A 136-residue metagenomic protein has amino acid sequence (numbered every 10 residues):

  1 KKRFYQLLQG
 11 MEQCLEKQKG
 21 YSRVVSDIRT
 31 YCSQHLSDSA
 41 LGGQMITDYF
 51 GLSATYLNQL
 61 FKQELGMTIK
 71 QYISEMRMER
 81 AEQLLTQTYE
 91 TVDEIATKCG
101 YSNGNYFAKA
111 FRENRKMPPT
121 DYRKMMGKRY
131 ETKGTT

Functional and structural regions predicted by a protein language model:
K1-Q13, Y56: An amphipathic alpha-helical interaction segment
L8-Q18, R29-L41, F61-L65, E82-T91 (+2 more regions): Basic, amphipathic alpha-helical hairpins
E12-L15, R115, P119, R123-Y130: C-terminal alpha-helix/helix-terminus motif
V24: N-terminal pre-P-loop "Q-motif" helix
D27, Y56, R80: Short Gly/charged-rich anion-binding patches and loops
T30, Q63-S102, K124-T136: Terminal helix-turn-helix DNA-binding modules in bacterial transcription factors
Q44-I73, A96-D121: Basic/polar phosphate-binding segments, predominantly the helix-turn-helix DNA-binding elements of transcriptional
